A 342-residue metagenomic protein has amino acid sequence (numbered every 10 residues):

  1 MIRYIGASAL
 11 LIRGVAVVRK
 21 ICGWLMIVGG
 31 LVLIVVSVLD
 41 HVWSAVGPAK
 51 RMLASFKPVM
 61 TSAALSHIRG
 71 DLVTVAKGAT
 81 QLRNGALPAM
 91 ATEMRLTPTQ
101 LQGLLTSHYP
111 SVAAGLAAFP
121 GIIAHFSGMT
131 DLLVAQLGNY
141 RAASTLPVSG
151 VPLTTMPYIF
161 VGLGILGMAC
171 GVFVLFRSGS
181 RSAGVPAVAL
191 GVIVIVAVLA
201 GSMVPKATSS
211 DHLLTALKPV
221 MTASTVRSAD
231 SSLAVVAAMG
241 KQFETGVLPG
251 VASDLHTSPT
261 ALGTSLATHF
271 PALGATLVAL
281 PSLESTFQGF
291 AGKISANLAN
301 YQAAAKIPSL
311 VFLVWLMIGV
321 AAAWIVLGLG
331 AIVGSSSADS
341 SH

Functional and structural regions predicted by a protein language model:
I2-L31, T155-P205, F312-H342: Juxtamembrane interface at the cytosolic side of transmembrane helices
Y4-G14, L31-M156, A200-M317: Extracytoplasmic/ectodomain regions of membrane proteins and secreted proteins
